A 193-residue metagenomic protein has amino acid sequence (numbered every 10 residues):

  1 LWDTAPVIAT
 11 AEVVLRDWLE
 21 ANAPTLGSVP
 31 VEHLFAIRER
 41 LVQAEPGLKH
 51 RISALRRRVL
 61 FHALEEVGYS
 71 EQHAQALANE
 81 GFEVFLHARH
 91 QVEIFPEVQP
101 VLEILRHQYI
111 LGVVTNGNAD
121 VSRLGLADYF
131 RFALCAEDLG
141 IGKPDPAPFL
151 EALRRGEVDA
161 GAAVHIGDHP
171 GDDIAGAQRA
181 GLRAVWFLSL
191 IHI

Functional and structural regions predicted by a protein language model:
L1-P96: N-terminal helical cap/lid subdomain that shapes the substrate entry/recognition surface in HAD-like hydrolases
I8-A9, L124-A127, A177-R179: Short amphipathic alpha-helical segments
A76-A136, G142: Substrate-recognition element of Asp-dependent hydrolases with the DxDx(T/V) motif
L102, Y129-L134, A147-L153, R179 (+2 more regions): A generic "structured core" feature
G142-I174: Conserved Lys-Pro-Asp/Glu-containing loop-to-beta segment of HAD-superfamily phosphomonoesterases, centered on
I191-I193: Conserved small/polar residues in nucleotide/adenosyl-binding loops
